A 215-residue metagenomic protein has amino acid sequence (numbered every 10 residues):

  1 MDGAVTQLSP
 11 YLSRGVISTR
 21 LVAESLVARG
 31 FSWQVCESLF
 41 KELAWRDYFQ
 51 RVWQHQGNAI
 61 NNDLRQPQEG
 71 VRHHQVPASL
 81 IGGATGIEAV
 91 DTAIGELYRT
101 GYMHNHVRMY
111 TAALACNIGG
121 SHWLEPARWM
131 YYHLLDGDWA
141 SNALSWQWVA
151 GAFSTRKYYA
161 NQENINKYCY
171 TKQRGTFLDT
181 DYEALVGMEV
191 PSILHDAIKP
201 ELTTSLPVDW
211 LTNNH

Functional and structural regions predicted by a protein language model:
M1-N105, A113-H215: C-terminal catalytic domain of photolyase/cryptochrome flavoproteins, centering on the FAD-binding pocket
Y110: Catalytic core of non-heme Fe(II) oxygenases with the double-stranded beta-helix
